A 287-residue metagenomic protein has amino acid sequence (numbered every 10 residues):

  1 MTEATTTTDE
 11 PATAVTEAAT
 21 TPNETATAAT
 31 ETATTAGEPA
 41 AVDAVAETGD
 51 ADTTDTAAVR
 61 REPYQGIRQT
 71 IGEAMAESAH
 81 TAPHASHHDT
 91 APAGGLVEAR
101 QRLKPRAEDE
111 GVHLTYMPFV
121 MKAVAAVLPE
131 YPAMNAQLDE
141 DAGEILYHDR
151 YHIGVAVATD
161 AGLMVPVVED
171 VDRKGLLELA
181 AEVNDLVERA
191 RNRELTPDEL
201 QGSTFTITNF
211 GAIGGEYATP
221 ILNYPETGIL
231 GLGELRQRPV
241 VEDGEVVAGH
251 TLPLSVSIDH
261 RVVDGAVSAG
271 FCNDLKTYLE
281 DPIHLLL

Functional and structural regions predicted by a protein language model:
T2, T6-T16, T20-P39, D43-L287: C-terminal catalytic/motor cores of large multi-domain enzyme assemblies
